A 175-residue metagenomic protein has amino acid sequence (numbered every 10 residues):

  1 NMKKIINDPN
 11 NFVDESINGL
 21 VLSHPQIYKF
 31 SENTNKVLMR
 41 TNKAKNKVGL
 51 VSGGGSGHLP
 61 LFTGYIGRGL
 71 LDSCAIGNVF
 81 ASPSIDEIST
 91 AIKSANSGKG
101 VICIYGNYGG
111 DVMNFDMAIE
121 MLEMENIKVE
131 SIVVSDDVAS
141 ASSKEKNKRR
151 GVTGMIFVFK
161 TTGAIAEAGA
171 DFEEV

Functional and structural regions predicted by a protein language model:
N1-L50: N-terminal amphipathic/basic leader segments beginning at the initiator methionine
K3, V48-G55, L71-C74, G100-G109 (+3 more regions): Short glycine-rich or small-residue beta-strand-to-loop segments that form or flank ligand, phosphate, metal/Fe-S
N18-K29, L71, A75-I76, K93 (+3 more regions): Generic secondary-structure signature for well-ordered alpha-helical cores
K45-G53, F62-A75, A139-S142: Gly-rich Lys/Arg/Thr-decorated short loops/hinges at beta-loop-alpha junctions or inter-strand turns that position
H58, Y65-G98: Glycine-rich oxoanion-binding loops at beta->alpha junctions
I85-N107, M113, A141, N147-F157: A structural-propensity feature for long, helix-poor, extended segments
V112-N126, E145: Short Gly/Thr/Asp-enriched flexible loops that form oxyanion-binding sites at enzyme active sites
V134-D171: Short alpha-helices
